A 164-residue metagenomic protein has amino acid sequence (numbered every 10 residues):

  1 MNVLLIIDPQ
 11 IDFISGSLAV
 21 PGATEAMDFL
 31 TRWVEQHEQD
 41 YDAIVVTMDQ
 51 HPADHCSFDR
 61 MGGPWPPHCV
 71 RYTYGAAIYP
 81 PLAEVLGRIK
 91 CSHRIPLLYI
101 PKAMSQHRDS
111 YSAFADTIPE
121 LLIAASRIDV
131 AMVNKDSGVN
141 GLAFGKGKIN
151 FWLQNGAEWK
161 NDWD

Functional and structural regions predicted by a protein language model:
M1-A103, H107-S112, I128-V130, G138-W163: Active-site acidic carboxylates
Y111-S126: Active-site glycine-rich loop that binds ribose-phosphate moieties when present
